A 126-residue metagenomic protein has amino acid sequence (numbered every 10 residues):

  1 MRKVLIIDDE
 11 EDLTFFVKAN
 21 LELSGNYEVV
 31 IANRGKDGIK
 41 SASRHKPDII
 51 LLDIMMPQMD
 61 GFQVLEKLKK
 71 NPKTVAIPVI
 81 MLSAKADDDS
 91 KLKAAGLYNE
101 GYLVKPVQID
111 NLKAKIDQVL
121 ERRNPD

Functional and structural regions predicted by a protein language model:
E11-V30: Two-component/phosphorelay signaling modules centered on CheY-like receiver
I31-K40, G61: Helix N-cap/capping motif at the beta->alpha junctions
K40, F62-V75: Short amphipathic alpha-helix used as the core "switch/output" element in two-component signaling
H45-L51: Active-site beta3 strand of CheY-like receiver
M56: Receiver (REC) domain active-site loop signature in two-component systems and cognate sites in sensor histidine kinases
Q63, A86-V104, K113-D117: Alpha4 helix (beta4-alpha4-beta5 surface) of REC/receiver domains from two-component response regulators
Q108: Receiver (REC) domain switch/active-site region of two-component response regulators
